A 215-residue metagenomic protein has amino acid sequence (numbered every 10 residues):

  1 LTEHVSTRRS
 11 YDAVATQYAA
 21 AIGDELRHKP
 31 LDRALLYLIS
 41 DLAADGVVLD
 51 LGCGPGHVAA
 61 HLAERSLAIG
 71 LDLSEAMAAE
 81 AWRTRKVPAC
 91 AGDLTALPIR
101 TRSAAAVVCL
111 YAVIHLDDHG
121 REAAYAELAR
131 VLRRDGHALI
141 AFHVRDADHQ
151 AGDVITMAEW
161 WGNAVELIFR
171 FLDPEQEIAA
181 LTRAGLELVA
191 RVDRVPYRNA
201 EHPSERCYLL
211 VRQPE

Functional and structural regions predicted by a protein language model:
L1-A43, D146: Conserved class I S-adenosyl-L-methionine
L49-A96: Class I SAM-dependent methyltransferase SAM/SAH-binding core
V108-C109: A conserved beta-strand element that flanks and buttresses the S-adenosyl-L-methionine
E122-R134: A short glycine-rich, Lys/Arg-flanked "PGG" loop and its adjoining helix->strand segment in the class I
H137-I168: Conserved class I S-adenosyl-L-methionine
I168-A184: Short alpha-helix
L186-Y197: Conserved S-adenosyl-L-methionine
A200-E215: Core SAM-dependent methyltransferase catalytic element
